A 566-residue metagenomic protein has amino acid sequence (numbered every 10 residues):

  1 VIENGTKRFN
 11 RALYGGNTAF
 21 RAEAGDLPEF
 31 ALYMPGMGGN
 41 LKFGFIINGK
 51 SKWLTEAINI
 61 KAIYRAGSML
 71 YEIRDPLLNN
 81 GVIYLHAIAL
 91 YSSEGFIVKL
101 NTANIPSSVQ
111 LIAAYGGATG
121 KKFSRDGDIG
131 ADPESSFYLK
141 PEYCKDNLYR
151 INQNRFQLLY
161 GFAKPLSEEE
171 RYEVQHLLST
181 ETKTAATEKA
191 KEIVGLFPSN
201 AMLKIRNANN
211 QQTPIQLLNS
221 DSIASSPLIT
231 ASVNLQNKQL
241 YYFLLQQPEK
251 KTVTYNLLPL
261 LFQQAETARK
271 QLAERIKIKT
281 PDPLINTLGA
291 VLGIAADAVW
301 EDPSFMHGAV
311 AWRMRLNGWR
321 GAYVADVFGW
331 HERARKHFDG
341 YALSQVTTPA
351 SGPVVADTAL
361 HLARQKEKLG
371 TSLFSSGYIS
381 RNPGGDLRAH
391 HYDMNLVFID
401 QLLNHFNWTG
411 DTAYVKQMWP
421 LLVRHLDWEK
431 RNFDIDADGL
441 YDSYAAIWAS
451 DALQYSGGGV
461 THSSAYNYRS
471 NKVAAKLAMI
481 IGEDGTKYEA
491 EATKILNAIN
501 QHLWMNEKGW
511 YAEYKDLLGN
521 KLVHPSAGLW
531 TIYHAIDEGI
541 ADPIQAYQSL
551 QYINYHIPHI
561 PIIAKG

Functional and structural regions predicted by a protein language model:
V1-T287, N317, V327-H331: Terminal accessory carbohydrate-recognition/targeting modules of carbohydrate-active enzymes
G39-F43, A66-M69, H337, M394-Q401 (+2 more regions): Amphipathic, well-ordered alpha-helical segments in soluble domains
P76-G81, D302, E513-L517: Flexible, solvent-exposed coil segments and beta strand-coil junctions, predominantly the extracellular/periplasmic
A89, Y115-K121, G340, S344 (+1 more regions): Short, solvent-exposed aromatic-acidic interface loops
G130, N210-S232, Q239, T267-Q417 (+3 more regions): Substrate-binding groove/exosite segments of carbohydrate-active enzymes
K279, N286, G352-V355, F433-A449 (+2 more regions): Catalytic cores of carbohydrate-active enzymes
R333, Y414-Q417, L421, D484-K487 (+1 more regions): Alpha-helical positions within canonical tetratricopeptide repeat
Y341, T348, H405, L422-H425 (+5 more regions): Alpha-helical solenoid scaffolds that mediate protein-protein interactions, centered on TPR/SEL1-like repeats but also
